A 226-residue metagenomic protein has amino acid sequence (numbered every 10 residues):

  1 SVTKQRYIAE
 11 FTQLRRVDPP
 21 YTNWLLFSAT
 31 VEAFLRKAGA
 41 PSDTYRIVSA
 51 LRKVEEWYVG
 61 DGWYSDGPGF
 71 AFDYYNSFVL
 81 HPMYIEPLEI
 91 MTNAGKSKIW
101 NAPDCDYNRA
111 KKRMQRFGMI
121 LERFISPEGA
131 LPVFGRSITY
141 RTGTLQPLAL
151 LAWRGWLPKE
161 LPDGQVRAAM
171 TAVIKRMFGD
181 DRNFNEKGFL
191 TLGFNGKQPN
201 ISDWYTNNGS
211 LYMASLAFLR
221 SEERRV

Functional and structural regions predicted by a protein language model:
S1-M114, R123-A149: Aromatic-lined, polymer-binding surfaces characteristic of secreted/periplasmic polysaccharide-degrading enzymes
F11, V173-M177, F218: Hydrophobic, Leu/Ile/Phe/Ala-enriched alpha-helical segments that form helix-helix packing faces
R109, R113-T206: Non-catalytic carbohydrate-binding regions of carbohydrate-active enzymes
E223-V226: Conserved small/polar residues in nucleotide/adenosyl-binding loops
